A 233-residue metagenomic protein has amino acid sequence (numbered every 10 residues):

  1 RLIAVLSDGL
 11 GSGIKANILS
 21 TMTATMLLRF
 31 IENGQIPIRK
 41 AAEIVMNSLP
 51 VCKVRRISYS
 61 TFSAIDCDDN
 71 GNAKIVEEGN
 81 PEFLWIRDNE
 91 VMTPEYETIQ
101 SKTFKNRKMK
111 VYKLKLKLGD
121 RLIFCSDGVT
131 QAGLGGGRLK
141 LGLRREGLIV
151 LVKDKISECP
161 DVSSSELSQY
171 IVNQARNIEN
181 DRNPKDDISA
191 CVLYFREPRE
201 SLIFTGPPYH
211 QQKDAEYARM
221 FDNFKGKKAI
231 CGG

Functional and structural regions predicted by a protein language model:
R1, P94-G136: Acidic loop->beta-strand submotif enriched in PP2C/PPM serine/threonine phosphatases
R1-M46, I123, G135-I149: Primarily the active-site beta-strand->alpha-helix module of PP2C/PPM metal-dependent phosphatases, and frequently
V5, E77, L122-F124, K228-I230: Residue-level marker for buried hydrophobic side chains located in beta-strands that build the well-ordered beta-sheet
G9-L10, P81, D127-G128: Active-site metal-binding loops of divalent metal-dependent hydrolases
K15-N89, M109, S165-L193: Catalytic core of PPM/PP2C metal-dependent serine/threonine phosphatase domains
N72, N223-K228: Short active-site oxyanion
Q131-R219, N223: C-terminal catalytic subdomain
